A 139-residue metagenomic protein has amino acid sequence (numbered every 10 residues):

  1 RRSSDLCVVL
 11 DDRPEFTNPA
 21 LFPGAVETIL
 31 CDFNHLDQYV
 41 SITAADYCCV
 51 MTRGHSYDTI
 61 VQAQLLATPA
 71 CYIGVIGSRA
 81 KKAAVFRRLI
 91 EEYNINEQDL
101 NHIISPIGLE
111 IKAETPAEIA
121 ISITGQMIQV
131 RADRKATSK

Functional and structural regions predicted by a protein language model:
R2-S3: Short, small-residue-biased leader/transition segments that mark boundaries at the very start of proteins
L6-G24: NAD(P)-binding Rossmann-fold cofactor-contacting core
L21, S56-Y57: Cytosolic regulatory regions of ion transport systems
A25-D32: Conserved SAM-binding strand-loop segment of SAM-dependent methyltransferases
V26, D46, I103: Short, conserved active-site loop motifs that form the nucleotide-linked donor/cofactor pocket
F33-A44: Short amphipathic alpha-helix with an adjacent loop that forms part of the alpha/beta core around
Y47, T52, A63-R88: ADP-ribose/adenylate-binding Rossmann-like module
I76-K139: Adenosine-phosphate binding glycine-rich loop
